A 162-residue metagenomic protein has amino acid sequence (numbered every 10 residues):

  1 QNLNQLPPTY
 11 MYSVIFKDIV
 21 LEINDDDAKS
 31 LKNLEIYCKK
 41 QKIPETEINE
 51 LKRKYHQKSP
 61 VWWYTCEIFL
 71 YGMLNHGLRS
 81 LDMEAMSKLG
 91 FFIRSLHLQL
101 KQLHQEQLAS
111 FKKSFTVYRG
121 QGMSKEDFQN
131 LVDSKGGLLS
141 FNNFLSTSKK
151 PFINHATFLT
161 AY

Functional and structural regions predicted by a protein language model:
Q1-H155, L159-A161: N-terminal subdomain
